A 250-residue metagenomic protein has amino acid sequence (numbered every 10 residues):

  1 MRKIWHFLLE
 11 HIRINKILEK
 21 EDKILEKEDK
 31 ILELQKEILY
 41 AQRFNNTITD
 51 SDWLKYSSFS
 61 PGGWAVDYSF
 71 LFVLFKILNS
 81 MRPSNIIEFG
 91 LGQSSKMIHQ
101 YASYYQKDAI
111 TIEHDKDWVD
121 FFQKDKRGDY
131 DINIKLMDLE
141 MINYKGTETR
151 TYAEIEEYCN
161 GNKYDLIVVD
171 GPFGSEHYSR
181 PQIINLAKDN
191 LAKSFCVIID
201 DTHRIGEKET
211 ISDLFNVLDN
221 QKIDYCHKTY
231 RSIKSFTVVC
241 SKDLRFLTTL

Functional and structural regions predicted by a protein language model:
H6-S51, F173: Heptad-repeat coiled-coil amphipathic alpha-helices that mediate oligomerization/assembly
N46-M81: Class I SAM-dependent methyltransferase Rossmann-like catalytic core, especially the SAM/SAH-binding loop
R82-G92: Conserved class I S-adenosyl-L-methionine
Q93-Y105: Conserved SAM-binding loop of SAM-dependent methyltransferases across substrates and taxa, primarily the Class I
K107-E113: Conserved SAM-binding motif I beta-strand of class I
Q123-N162: S-adenosyl-L-methionine
G161-D170: Short SAM/SAH-binding signature in class I
P172-L250: C-terminal substrate-binding/active-site "lid" region of AdoMet-derived donor-dependent transferases
